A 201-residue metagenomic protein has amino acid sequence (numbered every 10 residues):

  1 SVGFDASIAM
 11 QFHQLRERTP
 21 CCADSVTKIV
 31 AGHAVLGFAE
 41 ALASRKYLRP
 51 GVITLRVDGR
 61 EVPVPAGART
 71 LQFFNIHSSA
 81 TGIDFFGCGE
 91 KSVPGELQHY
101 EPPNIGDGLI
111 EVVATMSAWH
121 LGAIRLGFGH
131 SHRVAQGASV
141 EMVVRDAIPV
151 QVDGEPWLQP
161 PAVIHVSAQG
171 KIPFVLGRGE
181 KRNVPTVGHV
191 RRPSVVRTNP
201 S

Functional and structural regions predicted by a protein language model:
S1-S201: Long C-terminal subdomains/extensions of small-metabolite kinases
